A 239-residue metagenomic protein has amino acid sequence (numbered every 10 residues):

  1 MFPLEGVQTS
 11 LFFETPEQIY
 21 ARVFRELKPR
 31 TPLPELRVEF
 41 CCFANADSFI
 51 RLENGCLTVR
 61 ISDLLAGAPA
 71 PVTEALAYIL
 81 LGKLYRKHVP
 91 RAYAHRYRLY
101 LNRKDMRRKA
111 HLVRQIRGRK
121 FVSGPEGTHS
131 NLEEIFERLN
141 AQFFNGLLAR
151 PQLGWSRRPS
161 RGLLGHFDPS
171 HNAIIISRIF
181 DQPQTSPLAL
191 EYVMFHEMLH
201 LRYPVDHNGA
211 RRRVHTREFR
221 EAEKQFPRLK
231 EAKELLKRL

Functional and structural regions predicted by a protein language model:
M1-E191, L201-L239: Active-site-proximal or metal-binding-adjacent scaffold patches in catalytic folds
